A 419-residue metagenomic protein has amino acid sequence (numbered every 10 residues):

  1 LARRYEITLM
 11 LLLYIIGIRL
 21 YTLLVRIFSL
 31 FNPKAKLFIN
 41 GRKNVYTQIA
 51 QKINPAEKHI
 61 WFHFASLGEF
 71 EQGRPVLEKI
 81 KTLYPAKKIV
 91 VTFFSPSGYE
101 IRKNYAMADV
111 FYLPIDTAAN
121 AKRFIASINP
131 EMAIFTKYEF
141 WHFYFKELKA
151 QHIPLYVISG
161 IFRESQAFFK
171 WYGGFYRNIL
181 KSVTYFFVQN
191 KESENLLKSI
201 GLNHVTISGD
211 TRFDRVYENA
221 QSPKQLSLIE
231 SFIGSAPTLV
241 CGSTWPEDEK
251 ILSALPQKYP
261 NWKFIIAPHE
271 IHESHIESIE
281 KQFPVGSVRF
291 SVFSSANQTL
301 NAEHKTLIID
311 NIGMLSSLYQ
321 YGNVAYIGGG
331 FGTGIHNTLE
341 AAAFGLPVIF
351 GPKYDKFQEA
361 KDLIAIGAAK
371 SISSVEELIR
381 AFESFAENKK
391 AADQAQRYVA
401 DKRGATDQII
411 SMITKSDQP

Functional and structural regions predicted by a protein language model:
L1-E6, S227, K281-H304, K415-P419: Short, basic, low-complexity termini and linkers enriched in Ser/Thr/Gly/Pro that act as targeting/leader peptides
M10-G17, Y21-F28, N32: Membrane-interacting alpha-helical segments
R26, L30-S222, V240, T244-P246 (+1 more regions): Active-site and donor-binding regions of nucleotide-sugar-utilizing enzymes
E69-L83, K224-F293: Conserved catalytic-core segment of nucleotide-activated headgroup transferases in glycan assembly
I153-L155, F264, S287, V348: Hydrophobic beta-strand scaffold residues
V183, S199-I200, L315, Y319-A392 (+1 more regions): Catalytic binding pocket for nucleotide-activated donors in carbohydrate/polymer assembly enzymes
R212, F290-T333, N337-T338: Donor nucleotide-activated moiety binding/catalytic core segment of transferases that use nucleotide-activated donors
K402-P419: C-terminal alpha-helical cap of glycosyltransferases
